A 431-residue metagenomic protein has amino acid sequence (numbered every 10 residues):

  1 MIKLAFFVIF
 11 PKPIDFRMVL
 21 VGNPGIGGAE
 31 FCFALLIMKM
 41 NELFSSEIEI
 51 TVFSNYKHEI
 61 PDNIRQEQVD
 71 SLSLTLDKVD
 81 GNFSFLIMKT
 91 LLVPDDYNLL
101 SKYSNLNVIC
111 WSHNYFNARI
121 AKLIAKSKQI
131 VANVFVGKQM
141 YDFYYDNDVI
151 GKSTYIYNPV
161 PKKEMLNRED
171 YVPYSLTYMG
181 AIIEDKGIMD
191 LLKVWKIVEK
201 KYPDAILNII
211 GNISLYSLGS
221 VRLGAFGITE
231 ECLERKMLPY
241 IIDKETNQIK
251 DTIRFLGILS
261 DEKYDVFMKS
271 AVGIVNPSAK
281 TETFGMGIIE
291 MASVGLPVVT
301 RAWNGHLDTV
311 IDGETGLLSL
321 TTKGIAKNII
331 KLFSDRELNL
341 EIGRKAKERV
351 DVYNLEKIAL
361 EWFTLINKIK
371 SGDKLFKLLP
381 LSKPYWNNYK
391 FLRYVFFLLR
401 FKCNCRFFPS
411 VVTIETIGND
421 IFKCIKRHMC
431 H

Functional and structural regions predicted by a protein language model:
K3-F7, V134, N167-E199, L207-I213: Conserved donor-binding/catalytic core segment of Leloir-type glycosyltransferases
R119-S153, V160-K163: A short, active-site helix/loop in glycosyltransferases that binds the activated sugar's phosphate group
S220-I258: Nucleotide-activated donor-binding/catalytic signature segment of Leloir-type glycosyltransferases, i.e., the conserved
T252, M268-T283: Acidic donor-binding loop of glycosyltransferase active sites
P297-T300: Short hydrophobic beta-strand element within catalytic cores of glycosyltransferases and related nucleotide-activated
D312-K323, K331-R336: Conserved acidic donor-binding segment of nucleotide-sugar-dependent glycosyltransferases
L338-V352, E361-T364, P380: A short, well-ordered alpha-helix in the C-terminal region of glycosyltransferases
E356-H431: C-terminal amphipathic helix plus adjacent low-complexity, charged tail appended to glycosyltransferase catalytic
